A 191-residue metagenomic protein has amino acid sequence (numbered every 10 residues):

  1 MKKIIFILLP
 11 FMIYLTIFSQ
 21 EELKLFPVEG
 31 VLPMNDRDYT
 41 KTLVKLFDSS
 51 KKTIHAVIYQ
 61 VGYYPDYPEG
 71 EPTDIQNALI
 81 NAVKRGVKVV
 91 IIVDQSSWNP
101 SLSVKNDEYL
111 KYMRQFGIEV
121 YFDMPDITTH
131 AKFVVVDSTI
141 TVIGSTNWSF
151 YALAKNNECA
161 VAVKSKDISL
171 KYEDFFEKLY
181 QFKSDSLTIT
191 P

Functional and structural regions predicted by a protein language model:
I4-I13: Sec-dependent N-terminal signal peptides
I17-S19: Boundary at the C-terminal end of the N-terminal hydrophobic targeting segment
F26-H55: N-terminal targeting signals for Sec/Tat export/insertion, comprising classic cleavable signal peptides
D36, T40, F47, P68-P72 (+5 more regions): Solvent-exposed, acidic/flexible segments
S50-Q115: Primarily the HKD phosphodiesterase
I54-I58, V89-V93, Y121-F122, V134-V135 (+2 more regions): Structural recognition of the beta-strand scaffold that forms the well-ordered cores of secreted hydrolase catalytic
Q60-Y64, Q95-P100, D126-T129, I140-T141 (+2 more regions): Solvent-exposed loop/turn segments at secondary-structure junctions within structured extracellular/periplasmic domains
K132, V136-P191: Signature of lipid phosphatidyltransferase scaffolds
